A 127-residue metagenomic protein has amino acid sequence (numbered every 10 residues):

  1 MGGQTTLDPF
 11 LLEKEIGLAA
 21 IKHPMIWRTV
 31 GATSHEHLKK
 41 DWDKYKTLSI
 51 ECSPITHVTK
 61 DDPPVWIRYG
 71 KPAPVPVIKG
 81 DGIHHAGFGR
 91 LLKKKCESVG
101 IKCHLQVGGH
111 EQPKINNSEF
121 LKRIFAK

Functional and structural regions predicted by a protein language model:
M1-K127: Alpha/beta-hydrolase superfamily serine-hydrolase fold, recognizing
